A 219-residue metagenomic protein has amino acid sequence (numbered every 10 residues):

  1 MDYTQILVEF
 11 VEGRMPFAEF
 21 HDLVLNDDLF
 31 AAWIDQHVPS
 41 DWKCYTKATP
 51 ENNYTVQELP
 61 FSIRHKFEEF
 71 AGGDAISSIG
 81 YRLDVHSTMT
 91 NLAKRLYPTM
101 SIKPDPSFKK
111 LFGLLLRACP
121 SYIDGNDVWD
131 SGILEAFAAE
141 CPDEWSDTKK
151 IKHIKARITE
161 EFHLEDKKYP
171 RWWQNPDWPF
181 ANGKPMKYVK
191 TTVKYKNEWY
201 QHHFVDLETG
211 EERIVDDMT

Functional and structural regions predicted by a protein language model:
M1-T219: Long compositionally biased, domain-poor regions of proteins
